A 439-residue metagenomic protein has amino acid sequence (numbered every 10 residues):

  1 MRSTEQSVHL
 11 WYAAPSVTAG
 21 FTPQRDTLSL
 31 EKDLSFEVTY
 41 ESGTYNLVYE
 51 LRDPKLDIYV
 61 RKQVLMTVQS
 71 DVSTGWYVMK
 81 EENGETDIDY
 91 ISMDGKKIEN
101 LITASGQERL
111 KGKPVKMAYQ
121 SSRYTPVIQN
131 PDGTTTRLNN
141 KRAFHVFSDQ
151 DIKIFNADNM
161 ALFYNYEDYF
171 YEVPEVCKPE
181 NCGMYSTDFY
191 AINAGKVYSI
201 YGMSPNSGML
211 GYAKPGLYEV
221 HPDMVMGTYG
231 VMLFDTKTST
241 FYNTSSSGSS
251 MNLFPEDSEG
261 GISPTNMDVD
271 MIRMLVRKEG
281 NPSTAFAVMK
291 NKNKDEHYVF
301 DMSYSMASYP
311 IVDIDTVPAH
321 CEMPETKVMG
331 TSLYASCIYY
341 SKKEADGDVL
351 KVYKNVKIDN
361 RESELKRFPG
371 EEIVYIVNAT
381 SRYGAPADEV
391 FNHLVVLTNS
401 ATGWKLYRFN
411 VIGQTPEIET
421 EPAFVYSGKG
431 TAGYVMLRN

Functional and structural regions predicted by a protein language model:
M1-R109, A385-E389, N399, G403-N439: Acidic/polar, low-complexity intrinsically disordered N-terminal segments immediately downstream of a Sec signal
W76, F144-V146, Y340, L394-L397: Hydrophobic beta-strand segments that make up the repeating blades of beta-propeller and related beta-repeat
K80-S122, F147-N165: Beta-propeller domains
S105, P126-Y340, G347-S363, R408 (+3 more regions): Preference for solvent-exposed, low-hydrophobicity sequence contexts
R109-V115, P264, P318-E325, P369-R382 (+1 more regions): Repeat-based blade/solenoid architectures
K113-T135, K141-F144, A379-Y383, F391-V395: Signature of short aromatic-glycine-proline-rich micro-motifs recurring in repeat-based ectodomains
Q120-S122, D270, M329-Y334, I376-G384 (+1 more regions): Structural WD40 beta-propeller signal
D346-V396: Structured C-terminal portions of repeat-based eukaryotic scaffold domains
